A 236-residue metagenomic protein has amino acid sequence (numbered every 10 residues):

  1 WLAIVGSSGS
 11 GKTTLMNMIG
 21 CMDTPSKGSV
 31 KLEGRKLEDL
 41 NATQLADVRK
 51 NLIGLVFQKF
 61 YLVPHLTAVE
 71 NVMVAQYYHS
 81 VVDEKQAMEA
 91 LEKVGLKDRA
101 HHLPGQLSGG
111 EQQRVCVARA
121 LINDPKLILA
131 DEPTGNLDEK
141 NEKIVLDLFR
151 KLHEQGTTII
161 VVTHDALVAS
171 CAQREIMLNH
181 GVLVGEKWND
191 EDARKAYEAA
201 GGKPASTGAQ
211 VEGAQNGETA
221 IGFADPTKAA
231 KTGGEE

Functional and structural regions predicted by a protein language model:
W1-E175, H180: ABC family nucleotide-binding domain
G9-K12, S206-V211, A224, G234-E236: Serine/proline-rich low-complexity intrinsically disordered segments, especially terminal tails, linkers
T24, D124, E132, K203-A205 (+3 more regions): Intrinsic-disorder/low-complexity coil detector
H164, G208, E218-A220: Intrinsically disordered, low-complexity regions
V182-G213: Conserved beta-strand-loop-alpha-helix hinge in the C-terminal portion of ABC ATPase nucleotide-binding domains
N216-E236: Long, low-complexity, intrinsically disordered segments
